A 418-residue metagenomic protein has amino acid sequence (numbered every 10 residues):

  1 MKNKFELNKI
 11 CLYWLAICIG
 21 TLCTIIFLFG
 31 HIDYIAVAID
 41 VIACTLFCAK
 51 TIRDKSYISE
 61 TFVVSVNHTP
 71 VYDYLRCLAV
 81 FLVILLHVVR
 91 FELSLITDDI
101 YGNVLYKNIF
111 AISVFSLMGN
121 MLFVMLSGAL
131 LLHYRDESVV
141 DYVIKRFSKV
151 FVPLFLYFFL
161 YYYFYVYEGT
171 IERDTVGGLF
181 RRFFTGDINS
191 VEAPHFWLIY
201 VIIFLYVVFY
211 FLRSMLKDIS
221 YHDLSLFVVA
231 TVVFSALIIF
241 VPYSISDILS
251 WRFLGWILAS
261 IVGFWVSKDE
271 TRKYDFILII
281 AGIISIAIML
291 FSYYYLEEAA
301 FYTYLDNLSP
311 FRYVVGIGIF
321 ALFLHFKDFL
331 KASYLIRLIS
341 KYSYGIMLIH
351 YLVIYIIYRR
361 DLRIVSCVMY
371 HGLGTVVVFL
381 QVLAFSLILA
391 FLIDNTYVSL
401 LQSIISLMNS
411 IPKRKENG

Functional and structural regions predicted by a protein language model:
M1-V233, I364-G418: Membrane-cytosol interface segments of multi-pass membrane proteins, especially ER/Golgi lipid-handling enzymes
C18-I26, L85-V88, F158-F159, V228-P242 (+2 more regions): Aromatic-anchored segments of alpha-helical transmembrane domains
F29-I42, N108-N120, T185-V201, I239-A259 (+1 more regions): Interfacial loop-to-helix transition and helix-capping segments at the boundaries of transmembrane helices
I52-S65, I248-L249, L254, T271-R337 (+3 more regions): Alpha-helical transmembrane segments and terminal signal-anchor/GPI-anchor hydrophobic tails, characterized by long
S127, V152, L156, F204 (+15 more regions): Hydrophobic faces of alpha-helical transmembrane segments in multi-pass integral membrane proteins
R146-L154, F227, L278-I283, Y342 (+1 more regions): Junctions where cytoplasmic loops transition into the N-terminal start of transmembrane alpha-helices in multi-pass
L205-S214, S260-D269, I317-K331: Alpha-helical transmembrane segments in multipass membrane proteins, preferentially the mid-helix core
M215-A230, G263-A287: Hydrophobic alpha-helical segments of polytopic membrane proteins
